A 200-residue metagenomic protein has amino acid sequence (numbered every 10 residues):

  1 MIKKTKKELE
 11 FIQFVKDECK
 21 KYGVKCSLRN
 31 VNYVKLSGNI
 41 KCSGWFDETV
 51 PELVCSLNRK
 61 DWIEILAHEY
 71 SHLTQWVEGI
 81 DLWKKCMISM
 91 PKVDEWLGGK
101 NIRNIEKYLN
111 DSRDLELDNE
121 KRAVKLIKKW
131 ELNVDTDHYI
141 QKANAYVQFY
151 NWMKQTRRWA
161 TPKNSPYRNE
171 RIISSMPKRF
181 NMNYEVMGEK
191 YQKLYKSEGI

Functional and structural regions predicted by a protein language model:
I2-E10, D114, H138: Alpha-helix boundary/N-cap detector
K4-E8, K16-W62, Y70-V77, W83: Active-site scaffold of zinc-dependent metalloenzymes
S71, Q75, A123-I127, V147: Hydrophobic residues within well-ordered, non-membrane alpha-helices that form the packing/core of soluble catalytic
W76-E116, Y139-I140: Post-HEXXH active-site segment of zinc metalloproteases
S89-L97, I102-R103, L126-I200: Pan-zinc metallopeptidase signature
S112-K129: An active-site-proximal "capping" alpha-helix that borders the catalytic cofactor pocket
